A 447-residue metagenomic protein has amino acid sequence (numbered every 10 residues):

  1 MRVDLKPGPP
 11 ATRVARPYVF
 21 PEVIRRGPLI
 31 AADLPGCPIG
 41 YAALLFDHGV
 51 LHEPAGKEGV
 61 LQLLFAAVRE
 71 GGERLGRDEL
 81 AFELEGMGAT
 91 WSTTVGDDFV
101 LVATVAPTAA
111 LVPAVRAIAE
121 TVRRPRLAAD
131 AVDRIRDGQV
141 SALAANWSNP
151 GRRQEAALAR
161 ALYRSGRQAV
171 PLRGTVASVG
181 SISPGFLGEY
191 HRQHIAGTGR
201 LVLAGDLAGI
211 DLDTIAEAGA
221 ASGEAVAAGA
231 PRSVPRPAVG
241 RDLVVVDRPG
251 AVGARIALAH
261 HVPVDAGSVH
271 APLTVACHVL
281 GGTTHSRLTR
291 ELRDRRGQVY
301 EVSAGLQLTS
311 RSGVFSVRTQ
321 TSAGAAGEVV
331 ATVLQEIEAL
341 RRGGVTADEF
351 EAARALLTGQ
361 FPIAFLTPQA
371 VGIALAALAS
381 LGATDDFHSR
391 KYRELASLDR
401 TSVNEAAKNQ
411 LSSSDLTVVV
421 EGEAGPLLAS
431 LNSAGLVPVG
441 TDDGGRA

Functional and structural regions predicted by a protein language model:
M1-G40: N- or domain-start disorder-to-order transition segments that initiate the globular core
M1-P7, E79-G229, R295-A447: Charge-rich, well-structured scaffold segments of protease-associated domains
P7-V14, A42, F46-H48, G72 (+9 more regions): Extracytoplasmic/periplasmic mature domains of Sec-exported, cell-envelope-associated bacterial proteins
R26-P28, Y41, F99, D242-L243 (+4 more regions): A residue-level signal for beta-strand positions that form part of recognition/binding surfaces within mature
L29-V50, G56-E58, A225-S286, G445-A447: His/Glu-based metal-binding/catalytic segments typifying zinc-dependent metallopeptidases
Y41-T108, A129, G282-Q298: M16/MPP (pitrilysin/insulinase) zinc-metallopeptidase core fold and M16-derived inactive scaffolds
A216-A218, P235, R290-E291: Short, conserved active-site entrance elements at the starts or edges of catalytic domains
